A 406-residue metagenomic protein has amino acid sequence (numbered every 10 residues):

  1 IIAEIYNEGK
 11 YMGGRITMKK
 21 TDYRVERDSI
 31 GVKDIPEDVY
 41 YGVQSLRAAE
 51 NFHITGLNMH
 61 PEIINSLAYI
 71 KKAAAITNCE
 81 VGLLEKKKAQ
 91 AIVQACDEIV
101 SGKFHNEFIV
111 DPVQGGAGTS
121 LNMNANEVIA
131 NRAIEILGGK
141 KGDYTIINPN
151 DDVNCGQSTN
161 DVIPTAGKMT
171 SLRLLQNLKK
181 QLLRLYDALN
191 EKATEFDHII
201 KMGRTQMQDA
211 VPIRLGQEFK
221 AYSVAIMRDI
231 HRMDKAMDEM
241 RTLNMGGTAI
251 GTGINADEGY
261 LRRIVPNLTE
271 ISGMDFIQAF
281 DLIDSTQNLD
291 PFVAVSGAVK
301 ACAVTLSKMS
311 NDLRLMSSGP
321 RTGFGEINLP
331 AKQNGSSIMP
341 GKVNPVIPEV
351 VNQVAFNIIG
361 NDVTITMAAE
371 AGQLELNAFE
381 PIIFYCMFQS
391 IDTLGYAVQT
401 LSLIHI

Functional and structural regions predicted by a protein language model:
I1-T17: N-terminal amphipathic/basic-hydrophobic helices that include classical n-h-c signal peptides and signal-anchor
K19-P112, M123-V128: Generic N-terminal targeting/processing segments that precede catalytic cores or assembly contacts
V25-R47, S120-T159, N177-L183, D187-N190 (+1 more regions): Internal glycine-rich alpha/beta core junctions
A49-H53, I70-A75, N106-F108, R241-G246 (+2 more regions): Short acidic (Asp/Glu) and glycine-rich catalytic loops that position anionic groups and cofactors
N51-M59, D290, A294, A331-N344 (+1 more regions): Short beta-alpha connecting loops at secondary-structure transitions that line or flank enzyme active sites
K86-A89, V100-P112, I136-N160, P164 (+2 more regions): Short, flexible active-site-proximal loops enriched in glycine and acidic residues
I383-S402: His/Asp/Glu-rich mid-to-C-terminal helical/loop segments that flank catalytic regions of hydrolases
I404-I406: Conserved small/polar residues in nucleotide/adenosyl-binding loops
